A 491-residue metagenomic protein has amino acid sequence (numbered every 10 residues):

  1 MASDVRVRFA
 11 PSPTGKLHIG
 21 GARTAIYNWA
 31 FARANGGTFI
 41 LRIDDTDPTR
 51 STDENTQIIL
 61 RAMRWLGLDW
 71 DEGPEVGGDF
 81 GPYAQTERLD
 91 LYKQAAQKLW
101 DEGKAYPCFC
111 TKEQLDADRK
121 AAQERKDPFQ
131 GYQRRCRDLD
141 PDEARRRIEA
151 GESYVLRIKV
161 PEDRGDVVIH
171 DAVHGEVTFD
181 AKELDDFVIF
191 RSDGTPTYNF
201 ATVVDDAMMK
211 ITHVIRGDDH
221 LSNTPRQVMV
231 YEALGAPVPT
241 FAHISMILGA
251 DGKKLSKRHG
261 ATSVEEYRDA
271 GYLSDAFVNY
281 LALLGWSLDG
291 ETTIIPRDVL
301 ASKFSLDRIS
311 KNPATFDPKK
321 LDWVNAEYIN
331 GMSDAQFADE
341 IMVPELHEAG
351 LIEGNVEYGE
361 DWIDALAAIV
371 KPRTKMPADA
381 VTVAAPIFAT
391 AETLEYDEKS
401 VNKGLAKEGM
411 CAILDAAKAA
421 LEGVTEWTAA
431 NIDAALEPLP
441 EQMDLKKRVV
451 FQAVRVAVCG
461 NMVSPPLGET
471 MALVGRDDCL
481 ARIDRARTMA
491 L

Functional and structural regions predicted by a protein language model:
A2-E124, N223-A236, A276: N-terminal Rossmann-like or analogous alpha/beta NTP/dinucleotide-binding catalytic cores that position adenine
V7-P13, L41-D45, M209-V214, T262 (+3 more regions): Glycine- and acidic
A22, D53, G217-T224, R258-A261 (+2 more regions): Short, conserved loop/turn and helix-capping segments at secondary-structure boundaries that abut family-defining
P48, L234-T240, I244-E395, C459-L491: Catalytic adenosine-cofactor/nucleotide-binding cores of aminoacyl-tRNA synthetases and other
Y106-P107, T111-H243, G249-L255, S263 (+2 more regions): Active-site cores that bind ATP or allylic diphosphates and position pyrophosphate for catalysis
S400-L436: Long, amphipathic alpha-helical coiled-coil segments characteristic of histidine-phosphotransfer scaffolds
T425-V474, D478: Helix-rich, typically C-terminal accessory recognition domains appended to large enzymatic cores
